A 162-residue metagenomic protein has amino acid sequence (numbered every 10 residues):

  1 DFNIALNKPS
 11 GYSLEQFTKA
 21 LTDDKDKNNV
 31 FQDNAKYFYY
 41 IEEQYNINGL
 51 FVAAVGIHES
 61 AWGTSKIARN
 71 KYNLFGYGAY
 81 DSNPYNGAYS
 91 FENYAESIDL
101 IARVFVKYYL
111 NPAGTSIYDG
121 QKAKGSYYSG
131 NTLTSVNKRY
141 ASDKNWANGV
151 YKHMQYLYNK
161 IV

Functional and structural regions predicted by a protein language model:
D1-F51, H58, W62-V162: Catalytic cores of secreted/periplasmic lytic hydrolases that degrade extracellular macromolecules
